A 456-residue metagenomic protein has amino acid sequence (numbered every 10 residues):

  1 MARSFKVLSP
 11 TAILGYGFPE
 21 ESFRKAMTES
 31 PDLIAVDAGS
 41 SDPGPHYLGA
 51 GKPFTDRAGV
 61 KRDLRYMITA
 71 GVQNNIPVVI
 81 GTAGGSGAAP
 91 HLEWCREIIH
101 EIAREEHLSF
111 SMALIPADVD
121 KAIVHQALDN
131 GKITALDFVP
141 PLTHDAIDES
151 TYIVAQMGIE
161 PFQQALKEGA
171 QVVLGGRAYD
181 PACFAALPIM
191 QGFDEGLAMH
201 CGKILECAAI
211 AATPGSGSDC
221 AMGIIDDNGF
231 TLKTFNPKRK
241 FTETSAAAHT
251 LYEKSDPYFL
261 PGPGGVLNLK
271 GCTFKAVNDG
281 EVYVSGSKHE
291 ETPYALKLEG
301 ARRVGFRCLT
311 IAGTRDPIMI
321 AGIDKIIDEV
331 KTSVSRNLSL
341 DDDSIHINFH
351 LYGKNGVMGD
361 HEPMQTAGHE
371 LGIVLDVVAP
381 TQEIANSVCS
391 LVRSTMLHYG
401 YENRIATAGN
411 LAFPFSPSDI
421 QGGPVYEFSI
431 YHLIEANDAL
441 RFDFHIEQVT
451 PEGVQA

Functional and structural regions predicted by a protein language model:
M1-T28: N-terminal amphipathic/basic leader segments beginning at the initiator methionine
A2-P10, A35, P77, C183-K354: Small-residue-enriched flexible segments
I13-G15, S40-D42, A83-E93, R177-C183 (+1 more regions): Gly/Ser/Thr-rich loops at beta-strand to alpha-helix junctions that form or flank small-molecule/cofactor-binding
E29-H46, T69, N74: N-terminal glycine-rich anion-binding loops that anchor highly charged ligand groups
P53, I76-G87, V172-V173, G372-V378: Short glycine-rich or small-residue beta-strand-to-loop segments that form or flank ligand, phosphate, metal/Fe-S
S109-A127, G353-N355, A412-G422: Short, conserved secondary-structure transition motifs
V119-G175: An acidic, phosphate/nucleotide-engaging active-site surface
Y294-A456: C-terminal non-catalytic interaction/assembly regions of soluble proteins
